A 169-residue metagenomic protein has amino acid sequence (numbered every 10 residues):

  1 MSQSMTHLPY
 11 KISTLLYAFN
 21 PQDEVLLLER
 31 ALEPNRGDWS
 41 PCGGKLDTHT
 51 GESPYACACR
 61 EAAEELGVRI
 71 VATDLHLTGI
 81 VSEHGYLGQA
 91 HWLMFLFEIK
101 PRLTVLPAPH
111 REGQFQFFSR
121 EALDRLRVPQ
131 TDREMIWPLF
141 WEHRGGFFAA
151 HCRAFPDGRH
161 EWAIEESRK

Functional and structural regions predicted by a protein language model:
S2-L26, D47: Conserved N-terminal beta-strand and adjoining loop/helix that marks the start of the Nudix/MutT-like hydrolase domain
Q3-S4, T78-Y86: Short, solvent-exposed loop/turn elements at beta->coil junctions and helix N-caps that rim active or binding pockets
K11, P41, I70-A72, A90-M94: Short connector loops at helix/strand junctions that flank enzyme active sites, especially segments positioning acidic
I12-T14, D23, L93-F95, G113 (+1 more regions): Change "...and in nucleic-acid phosphodiester-cleaving endonucleases..." to "...and in nucleic-acid processing enzymes
E24-A63, R153, H160-K169: Conserved Nudix-box catalytic region and its N-terminal flanking loop in Nudix hydrolases and closely related
R69-G79: A short coil-to-beta-strand element that immediately follows conserved catalytic motifs
E83-L106, W137-H143: Active-site-adjacent beta-strand/loop module that shapes the phosphate/pyrophosphate-binding cleft
L96-E98, P107-L139, E161-R168: NUDIX/MutT-family hydrolases
